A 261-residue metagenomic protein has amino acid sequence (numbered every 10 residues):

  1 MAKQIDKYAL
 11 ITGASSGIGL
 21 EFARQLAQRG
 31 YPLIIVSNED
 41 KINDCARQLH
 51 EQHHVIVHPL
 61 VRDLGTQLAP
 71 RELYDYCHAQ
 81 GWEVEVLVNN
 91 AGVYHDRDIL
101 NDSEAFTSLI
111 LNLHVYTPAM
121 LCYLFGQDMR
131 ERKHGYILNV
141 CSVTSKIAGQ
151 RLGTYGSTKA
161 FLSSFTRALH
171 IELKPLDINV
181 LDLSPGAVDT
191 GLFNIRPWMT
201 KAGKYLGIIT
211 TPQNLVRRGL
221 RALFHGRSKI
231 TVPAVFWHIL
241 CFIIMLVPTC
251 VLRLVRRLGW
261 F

Functional and structural regions predicted by a protein language model:
S15-G17: Conserved glycine-rich cofactor-binding loop
R29-C45: Conserved glycine-rich Rossmann-like NAD(P)H-binding loop of the short-chain dehydrogenase/reductase
N90-H95: Conserved NAD(P)H cofactor-binding loop of Rossmann-fold oxidoreductase domains
D98-L100, F106-L111: Substrate-binding pocket helix/loop in short-chain dehydrogenase/reductase
C122, T158: Active-site helix of classical SDR
S142: Residue(s) in the substrate-gating loop at a strand-loop-helix junction that position the organic substrate next
I171-V235: SDR active-site lid
